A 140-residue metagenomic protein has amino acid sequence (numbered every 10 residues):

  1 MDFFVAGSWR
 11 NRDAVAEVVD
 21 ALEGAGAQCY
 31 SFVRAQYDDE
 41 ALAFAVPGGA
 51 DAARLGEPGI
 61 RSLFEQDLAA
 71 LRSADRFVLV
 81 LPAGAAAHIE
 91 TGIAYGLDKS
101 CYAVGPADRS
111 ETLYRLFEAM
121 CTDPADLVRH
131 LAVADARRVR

Functional and structural regions predicted by a protein language model:
M1-R140: Conserved catalytic or regulatory cores that recognize and/or transform ribose-phosphate-containing ligands
